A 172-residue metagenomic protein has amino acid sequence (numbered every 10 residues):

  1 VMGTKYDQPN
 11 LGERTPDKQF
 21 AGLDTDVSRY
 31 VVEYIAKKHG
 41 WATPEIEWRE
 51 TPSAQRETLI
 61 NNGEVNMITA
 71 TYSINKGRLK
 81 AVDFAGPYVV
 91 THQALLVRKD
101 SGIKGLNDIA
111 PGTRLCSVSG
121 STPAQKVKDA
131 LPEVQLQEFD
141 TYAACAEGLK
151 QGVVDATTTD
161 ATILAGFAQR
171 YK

Functional and structural regions predicted by a protein language model:
V1-I68: Extracytoplasmic small-molecule ligand-binding "clamshell" domains of the periplasmic binding protein/Venus flytrap
M2, D7-P9, F20-K37, S73 (+2 more regions): Bilobed "Venus flytrap"/periplasmic-binding protein-like clamshell domains and structurally analogous long
R14-P16, K76-P87, T91, E133 (+1 more regions): Ligand-binding "clamshell"
W41-D108: Acidic, polar ligand-binding/catalytic clefts
E45-I46, N61-A70, T113-R114, Q151-I163: Alpha-to-beta junction loops
A54-Q55, T69-K80, K126-D129, V154-K172: A ligand-binding cleft/hinge motif common to bilobed small-molecule-binding domains
